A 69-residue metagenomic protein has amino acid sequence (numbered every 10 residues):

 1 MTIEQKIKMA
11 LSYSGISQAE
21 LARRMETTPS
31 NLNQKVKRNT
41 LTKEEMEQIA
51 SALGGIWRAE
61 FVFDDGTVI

Functional and structural regions predicted by a protein language model:
M1-I16, E20: A short, Lys/Arg-rich alpha-helix, primarily the initiator
K8, N33-Q34, E47: Key DNA-contacting residues within the recognition helix of helix-turn-helix
Y13, R24, A52: Residues within the alpha-helical elements of helix-turn-helix
Q18, P29-S30, W57: The DNA-contacting recognition helix of HTH DNA-binding domains and analogous helical DNA-recognition elements
E26-L41: Recognition helix of helix-turn-helix/homeodomain-like DNA-binding domains that insert into the DNA major groove
R38-S51: Short, basic-rich loop-to-helix N-cap that marks the start of a DNA-contacting helix
G54-I69: Short C-terminal boundary/hinge segments that cap the last helix of small helical domains
